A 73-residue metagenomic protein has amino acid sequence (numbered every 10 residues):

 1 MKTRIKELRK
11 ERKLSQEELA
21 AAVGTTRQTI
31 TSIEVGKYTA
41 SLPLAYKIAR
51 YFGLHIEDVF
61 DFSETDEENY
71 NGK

Functional and structural regions predicted by a protein language model:
T3-A22: Short basic helix-loop element that most often maps to the first helix and adjoining turn of HTH DNA-binding modules
E17, Q28, E57: Key DNA-contact positions within bacterial/archaeal DNA-binding proteins
T25-Y38: Recognition helix of helix-turn-helix/homeodomain-like DNA-binding domains that insert into the DNA major groove
V35, L54, E64: Short, conserved catalytic or interaction motifs in soluble domains
P43-D58: DNA major-groove recognition helix of helix-turn-helix/homeodomain DNA-binding modules
F60-K73: Short, charged recognition helix plus adjacent turn of helix-turn-helix-like nucleic-acid-binding domains
